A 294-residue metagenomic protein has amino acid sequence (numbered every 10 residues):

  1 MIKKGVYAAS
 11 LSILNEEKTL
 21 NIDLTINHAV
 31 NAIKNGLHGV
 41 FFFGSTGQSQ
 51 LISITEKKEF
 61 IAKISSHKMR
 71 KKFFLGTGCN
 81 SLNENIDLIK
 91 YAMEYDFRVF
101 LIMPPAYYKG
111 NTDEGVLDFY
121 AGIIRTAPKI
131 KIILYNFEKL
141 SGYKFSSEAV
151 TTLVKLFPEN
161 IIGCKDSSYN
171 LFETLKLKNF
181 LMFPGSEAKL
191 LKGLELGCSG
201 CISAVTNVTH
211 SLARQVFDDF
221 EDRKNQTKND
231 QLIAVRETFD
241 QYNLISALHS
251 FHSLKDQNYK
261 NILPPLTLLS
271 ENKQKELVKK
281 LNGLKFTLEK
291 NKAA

Functional and structural regions predicted by a protein language model:
I2-G142, V150, V154, I161: Active-site beta->alpha loop and helix N-cap motifs at the rims of alpha/beta catalytic domains
G5-L11, N35, E195-C198, V205-A294: C-terminal alpha-helical cap/extension of soluble enzyme domains
L20, N27, T55, E59 (+7 more regions): Conserved active-site and cofactor/substrate-binding residues in soluble primary-metabolism enzymes
V30, K90, L191, S250 (+1 more regions): Surface-exposed charge patches
Q48-S49, Y108-K109, N170, L191 (+2 more regions): Short secondary-structure capping/turn micro-motifs that flank functional sites
M103-P104, F183, P264: Hydrophobic alpha-helix-in-membranes signature
G122-A127, F137-Y242: Catalytic alpha/beta core domains of metabolic enzymes, predominantly
